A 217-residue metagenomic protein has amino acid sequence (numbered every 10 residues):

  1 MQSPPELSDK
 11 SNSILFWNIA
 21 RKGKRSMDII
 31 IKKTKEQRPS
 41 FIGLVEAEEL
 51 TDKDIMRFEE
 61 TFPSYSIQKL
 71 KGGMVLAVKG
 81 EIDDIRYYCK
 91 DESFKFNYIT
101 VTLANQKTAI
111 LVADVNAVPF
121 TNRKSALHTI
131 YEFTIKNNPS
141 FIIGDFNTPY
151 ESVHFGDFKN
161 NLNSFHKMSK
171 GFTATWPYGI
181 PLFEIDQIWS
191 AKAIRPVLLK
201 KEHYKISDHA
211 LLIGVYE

Functional and structural regions predicted by a protein language model:
M1-S8: N-terminal membrane-anchoring alpha-helices
S8-L15, I19-K35, F41-E217: Soluble catalytic domains of enzymes that build or remodel membrane lipids, polysaccharides, and related
